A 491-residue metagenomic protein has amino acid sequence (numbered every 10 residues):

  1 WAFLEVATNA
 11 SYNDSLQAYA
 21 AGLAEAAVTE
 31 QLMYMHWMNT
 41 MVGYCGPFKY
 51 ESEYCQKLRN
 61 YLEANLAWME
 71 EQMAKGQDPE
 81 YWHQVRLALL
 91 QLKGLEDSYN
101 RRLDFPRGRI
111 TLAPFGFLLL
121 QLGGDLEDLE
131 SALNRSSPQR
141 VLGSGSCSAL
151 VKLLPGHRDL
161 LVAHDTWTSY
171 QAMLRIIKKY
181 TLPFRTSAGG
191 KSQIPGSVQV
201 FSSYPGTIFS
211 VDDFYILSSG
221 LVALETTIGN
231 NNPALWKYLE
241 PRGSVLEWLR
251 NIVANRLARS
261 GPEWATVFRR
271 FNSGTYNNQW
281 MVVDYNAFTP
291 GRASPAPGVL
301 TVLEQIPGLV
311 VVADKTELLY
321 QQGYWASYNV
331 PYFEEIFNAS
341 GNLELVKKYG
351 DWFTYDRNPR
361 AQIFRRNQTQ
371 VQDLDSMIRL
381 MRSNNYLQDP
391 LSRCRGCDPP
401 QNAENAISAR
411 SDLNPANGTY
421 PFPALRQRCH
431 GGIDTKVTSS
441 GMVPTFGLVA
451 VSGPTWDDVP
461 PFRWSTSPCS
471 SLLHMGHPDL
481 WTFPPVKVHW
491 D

Functional and structural regions predicted by a protein language model:
W1-L160, S169-A172, L182-F209, G220 (+2 more regions): C-terminus-biased signal that marks the final domain/tail of proteins
L161-A163, Y215, V222-E225, M281: Structural recognition of the beta-strand scaffold that forms the well-ordered cores of secreted hydrolase catalytic
D165-W167: Beta-hairpin (beta-strand-turn-beta-strand) motif
R175-I176: Short coil/turn segments at secondary-structure boundaries
D212: Short, surface-exposed tryptophan/glycine-enriched loops that mediate extracellular molecular recognition
